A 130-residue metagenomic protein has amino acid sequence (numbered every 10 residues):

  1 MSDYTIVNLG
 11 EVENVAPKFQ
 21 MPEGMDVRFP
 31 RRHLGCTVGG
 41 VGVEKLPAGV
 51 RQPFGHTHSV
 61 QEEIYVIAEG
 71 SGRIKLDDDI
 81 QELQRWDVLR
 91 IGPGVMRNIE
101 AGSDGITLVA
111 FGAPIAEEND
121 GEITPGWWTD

Functional and structural regions predicted by a protein language model:
M1-V38, G121-D130: A short, N-terminal "cap"/entry segment at the start of jelly-roll beta-barrel domains of the cupin/DSBH fold
D26-F29, G42-H58: Conserved short histidine dyad/triad with adjacent acidic residue
R31-H33, P53-H58, E100-A101, G126: Short histidine-centered beta-strand/loop micro-motifs that create catalytic or ligand/metal-coordination sites
V50, V60, D79, V95 (+1 more regions): A generic "binding-loop/recognition-motif" signal
F54, I74-K75, I91, R97-S103: Short beta-strand His + acidic residue motifs that chelate non-heme Fe in jelly-roll/DSBH and cupin folds
V60-E62, V66-G72: Glycine- and acidic-residue-biased ligand/ion/polar-headgroup-sensing regions
D78-P93: Short acidic-glycine-tyrosine-enriched beta hairpin
N98-D130: Double-stranded beta-helix
